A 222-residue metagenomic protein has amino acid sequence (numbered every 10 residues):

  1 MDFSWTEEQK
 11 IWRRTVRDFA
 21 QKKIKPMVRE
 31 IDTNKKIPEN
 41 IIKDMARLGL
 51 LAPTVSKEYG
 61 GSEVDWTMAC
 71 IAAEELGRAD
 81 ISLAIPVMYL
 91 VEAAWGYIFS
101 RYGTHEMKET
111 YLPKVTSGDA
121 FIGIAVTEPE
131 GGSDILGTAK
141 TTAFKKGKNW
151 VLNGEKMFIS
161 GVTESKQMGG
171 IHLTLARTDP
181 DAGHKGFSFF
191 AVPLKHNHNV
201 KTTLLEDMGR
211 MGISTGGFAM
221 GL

Functional and structural regions predicted by a protein language model:
M1-I11: Intrinsic disorder at enzyme termini
K25-K36: C-terminal helix-coil-helix/basic helical segment that borders enzyme active sites and/or dimer interfaces and provides
R47-G118, G161-I171, A182: Internal helix-loop-helix
G118-T127: A short, Trp-centered hydrophobic/proline-enriched beta-strand micro-motif
E130-A139: Active-site-adjacent elements of ketosynthase-type condensing enzymes
T138, H198-L222: Flexible, small-/acidic-enriched active-site or ligand-binding loops
T141-F144: A structural signal for short hydrophobic beta-strand segments in well-ordered beta-sheet cores
N149, N153-L204: A short core secondary-structure module
